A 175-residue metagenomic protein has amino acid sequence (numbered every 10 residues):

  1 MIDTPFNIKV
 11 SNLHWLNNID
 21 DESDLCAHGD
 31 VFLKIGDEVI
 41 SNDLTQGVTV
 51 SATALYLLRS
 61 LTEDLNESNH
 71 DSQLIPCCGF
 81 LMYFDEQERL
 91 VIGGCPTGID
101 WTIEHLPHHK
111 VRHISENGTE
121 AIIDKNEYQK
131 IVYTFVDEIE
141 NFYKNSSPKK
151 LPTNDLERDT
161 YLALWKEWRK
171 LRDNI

Functional and structural regions predicted by a protein language model:
M1-E86, V91-P107: N-terminal low-complexity, intrinsically disordered segments
P107-I175: Mixed-charge, glycine-accented linear interaction segment located at domain edges/termini
